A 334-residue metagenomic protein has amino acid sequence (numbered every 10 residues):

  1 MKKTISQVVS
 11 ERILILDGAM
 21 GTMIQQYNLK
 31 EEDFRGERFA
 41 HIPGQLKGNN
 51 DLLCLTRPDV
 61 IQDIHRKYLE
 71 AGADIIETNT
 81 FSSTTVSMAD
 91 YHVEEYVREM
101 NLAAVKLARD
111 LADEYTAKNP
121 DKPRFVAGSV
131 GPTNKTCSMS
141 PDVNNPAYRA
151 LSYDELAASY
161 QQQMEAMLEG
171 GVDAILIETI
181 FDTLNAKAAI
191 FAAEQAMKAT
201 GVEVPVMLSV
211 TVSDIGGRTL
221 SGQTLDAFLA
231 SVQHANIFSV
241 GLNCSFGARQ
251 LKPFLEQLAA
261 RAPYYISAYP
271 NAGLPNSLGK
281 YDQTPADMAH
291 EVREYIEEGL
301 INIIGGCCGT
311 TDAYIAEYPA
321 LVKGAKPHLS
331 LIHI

Functional and structural regions predicted by a protein language model:
M1-I332: Domain-level signal for soluble alpha/beta catalytic cores
